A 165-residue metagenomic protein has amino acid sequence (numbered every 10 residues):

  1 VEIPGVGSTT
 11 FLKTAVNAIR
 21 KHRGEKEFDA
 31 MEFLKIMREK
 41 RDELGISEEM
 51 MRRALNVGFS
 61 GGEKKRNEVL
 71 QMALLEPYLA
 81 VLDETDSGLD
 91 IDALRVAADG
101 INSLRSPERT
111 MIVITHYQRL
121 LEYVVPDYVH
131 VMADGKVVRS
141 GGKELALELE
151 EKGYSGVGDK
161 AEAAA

Functional and structural regions predicted by a protein language model:
V1-Y78: ABC-family P-loop ATPase nucleotide-binding domains
Y78-E84: Walker B motif beta-strand of ABC-family P-loop ATPases
E84-T85, D92: Walker B catalytic motif
D90-R95, S140: Conserved D-loop-proximal element of ABC-family nucleotide-binding domains
L94-P107: Helical segment within the ABC ATPase nucleotide-binding domain
E108-H116: Conserved H-loop
Y117-V124: Conserved H-loop
Y128, M132, K136-D159: Conserved beta-strand-loop-alpha-helix hinge in the C-terminal portion of ABC ATPase nucleotide-binding domains
